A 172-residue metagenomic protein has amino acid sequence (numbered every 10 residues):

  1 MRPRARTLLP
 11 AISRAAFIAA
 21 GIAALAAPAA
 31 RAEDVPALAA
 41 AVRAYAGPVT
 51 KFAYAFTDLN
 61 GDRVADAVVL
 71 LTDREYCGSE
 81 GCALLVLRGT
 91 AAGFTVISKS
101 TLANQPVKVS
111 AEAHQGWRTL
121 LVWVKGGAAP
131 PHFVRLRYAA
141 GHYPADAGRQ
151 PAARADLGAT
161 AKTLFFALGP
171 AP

Functional and structural regions predicted by a protein language model:
R2, A32-E33, V109-P172: Acidic, small-residue rich beta-repeat scaffolds with periodic aromatic anchors
R2, G21-L59, D156-P172: Terminal domain-start segments
R2-F17: Bacterial N-terminal signal peptides that target proteins for export
D34-L38, S79-I97, V134-H142: Beta-propeller blade repeat segments, especially FG-GAP/WD-type strand-to-loop junctions in 6- to 7-bladed propeller
F56-D62, S110-A111: Acidic, divalent-cation-chelating loop motifs in proteins
G61-T72, H114-V124: Acidic/hydrophobic-patterned starts of short beta strands in beta-sheet-rich repeat architectures
D73-Y76, G126-A128: Short glycine/acidic-enriched loop and turn motifs that connect beta-strands
